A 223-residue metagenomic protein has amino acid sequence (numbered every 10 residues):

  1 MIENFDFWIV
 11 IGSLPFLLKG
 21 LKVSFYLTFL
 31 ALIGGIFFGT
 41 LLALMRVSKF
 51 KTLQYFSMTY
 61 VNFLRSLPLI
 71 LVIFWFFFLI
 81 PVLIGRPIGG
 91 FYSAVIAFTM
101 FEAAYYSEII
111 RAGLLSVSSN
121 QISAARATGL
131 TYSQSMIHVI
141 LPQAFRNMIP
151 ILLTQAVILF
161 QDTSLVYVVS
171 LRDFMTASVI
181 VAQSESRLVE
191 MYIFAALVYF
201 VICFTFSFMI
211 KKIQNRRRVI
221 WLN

Functional and structural regions predicted by a protein language model:
M1-N223: Transmembrane alpha-helices and adjacent helix-loop boundaries
